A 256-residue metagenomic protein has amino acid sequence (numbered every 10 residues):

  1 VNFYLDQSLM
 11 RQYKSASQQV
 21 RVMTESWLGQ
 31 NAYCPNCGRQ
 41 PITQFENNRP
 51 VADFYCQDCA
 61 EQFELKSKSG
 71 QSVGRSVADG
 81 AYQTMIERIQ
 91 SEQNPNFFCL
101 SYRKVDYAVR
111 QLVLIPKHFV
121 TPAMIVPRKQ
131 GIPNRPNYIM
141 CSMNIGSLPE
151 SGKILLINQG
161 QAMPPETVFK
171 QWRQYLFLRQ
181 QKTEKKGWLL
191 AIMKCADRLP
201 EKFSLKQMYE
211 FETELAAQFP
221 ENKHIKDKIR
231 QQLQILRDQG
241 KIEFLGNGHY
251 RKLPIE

Functional and structural regions predicted by a protein language model:
M10-V22, P35-I42: Short Cys/His-rich Zn2+-coordinating modules
R21-N31, Q44-P50: Short, flexible, mixed-charge glycine/proline-rich loop motifs that serve as phosphate/nucleic-acid-contacting
C34-C37, C56-C59: Short cysteine-rich clusters marking metal-coordination/redox-active sites
A60-N96: Short metal-binding segments enriched for Cys and/or His
L112-A191: Long, low-complexity, charged/polar intrinsically disordered regions in eukaryotic proteins
T183-F203, Q234: Positively charged, polyanion-binding regions of nucleic-acid-associated proteins
T213-I229: Short, positively charged loop/turn segments that connect secondary-structure elements
D227-E256: Charged low-complexity interaction tracts in eukaryotic proteins
